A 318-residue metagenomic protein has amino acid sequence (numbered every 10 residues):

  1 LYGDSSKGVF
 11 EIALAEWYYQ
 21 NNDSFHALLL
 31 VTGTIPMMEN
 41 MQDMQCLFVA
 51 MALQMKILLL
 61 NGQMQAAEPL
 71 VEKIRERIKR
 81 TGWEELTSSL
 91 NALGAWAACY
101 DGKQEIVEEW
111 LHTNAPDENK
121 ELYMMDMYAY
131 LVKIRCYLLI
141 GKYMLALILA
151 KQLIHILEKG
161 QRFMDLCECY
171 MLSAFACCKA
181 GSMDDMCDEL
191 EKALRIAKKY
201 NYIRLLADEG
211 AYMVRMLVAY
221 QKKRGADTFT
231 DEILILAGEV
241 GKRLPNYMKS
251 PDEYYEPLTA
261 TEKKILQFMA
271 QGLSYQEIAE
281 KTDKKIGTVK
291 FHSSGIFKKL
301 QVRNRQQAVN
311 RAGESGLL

Functional and structural regions predicted by a protein language model:
L1-A13, M38-L53, Q65, I78-G94 (+5 more regions): Alpha-solenoid helical repeat architecture
L14, Q54, G94, K133 (+6 more regions): Structural register within alpha-helical repeat arrays
V31, V71, I78, E108-H112 (+4 more regions): Inward-facing hydrophobic residues that define packing positions of alpha-helical scaffold repeats
V132-L139, I148, F175, K179 (+6 more regions): Linker/hinge segments immediately adjacent to helix-turn-helix/homeobox DNA-binding domains
P245-S294, K298-K299, Q307-L318: Helix-turn-helix DNA-binding segment
